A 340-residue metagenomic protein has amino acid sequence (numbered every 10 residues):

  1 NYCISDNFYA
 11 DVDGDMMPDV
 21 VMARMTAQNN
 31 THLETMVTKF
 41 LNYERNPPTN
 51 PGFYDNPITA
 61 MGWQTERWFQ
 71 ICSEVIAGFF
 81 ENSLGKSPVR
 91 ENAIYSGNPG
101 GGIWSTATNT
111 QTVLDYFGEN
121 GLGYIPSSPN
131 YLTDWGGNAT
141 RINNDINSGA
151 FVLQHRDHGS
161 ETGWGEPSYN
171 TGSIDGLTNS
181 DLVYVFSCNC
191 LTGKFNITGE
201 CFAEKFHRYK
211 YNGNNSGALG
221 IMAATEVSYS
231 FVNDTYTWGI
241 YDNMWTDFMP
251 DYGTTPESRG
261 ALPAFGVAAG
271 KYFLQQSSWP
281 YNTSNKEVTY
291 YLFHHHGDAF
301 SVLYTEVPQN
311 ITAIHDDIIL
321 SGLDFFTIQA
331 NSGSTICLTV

Functional and structural regions predicted by a protein language model:
N1-V340: Cysteine-dependent hydrolase recognition
